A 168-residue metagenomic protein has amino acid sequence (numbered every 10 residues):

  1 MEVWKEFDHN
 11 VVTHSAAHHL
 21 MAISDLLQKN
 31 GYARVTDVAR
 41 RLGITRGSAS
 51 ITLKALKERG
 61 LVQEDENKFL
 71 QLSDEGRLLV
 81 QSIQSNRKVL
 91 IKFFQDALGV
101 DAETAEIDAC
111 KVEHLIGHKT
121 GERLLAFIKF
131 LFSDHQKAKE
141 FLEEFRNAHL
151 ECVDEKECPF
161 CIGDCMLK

Functional and structural regions predicted by a protein language model:
E6, N10-I44: N-terminal helix-turn-helix DNA-binding core of bacterial DNA-binding proteins
G47, E103: Key DNA-contact positions within bacterial/archaeal DNA-binding proteins
G60: Glycine-centered, phosphate/nucleic-acid-interacting loop/turn motifs that mediate DNA/RNA or nucleotide
K68-R87: Basic, amphipathic "hinge/linker" alpha-helix immediately C-terminal to the N-terminal HTH DNA-binding motif
K111-K168: C-terminal regulatory/oligomerization modules of transcriptional regulators
